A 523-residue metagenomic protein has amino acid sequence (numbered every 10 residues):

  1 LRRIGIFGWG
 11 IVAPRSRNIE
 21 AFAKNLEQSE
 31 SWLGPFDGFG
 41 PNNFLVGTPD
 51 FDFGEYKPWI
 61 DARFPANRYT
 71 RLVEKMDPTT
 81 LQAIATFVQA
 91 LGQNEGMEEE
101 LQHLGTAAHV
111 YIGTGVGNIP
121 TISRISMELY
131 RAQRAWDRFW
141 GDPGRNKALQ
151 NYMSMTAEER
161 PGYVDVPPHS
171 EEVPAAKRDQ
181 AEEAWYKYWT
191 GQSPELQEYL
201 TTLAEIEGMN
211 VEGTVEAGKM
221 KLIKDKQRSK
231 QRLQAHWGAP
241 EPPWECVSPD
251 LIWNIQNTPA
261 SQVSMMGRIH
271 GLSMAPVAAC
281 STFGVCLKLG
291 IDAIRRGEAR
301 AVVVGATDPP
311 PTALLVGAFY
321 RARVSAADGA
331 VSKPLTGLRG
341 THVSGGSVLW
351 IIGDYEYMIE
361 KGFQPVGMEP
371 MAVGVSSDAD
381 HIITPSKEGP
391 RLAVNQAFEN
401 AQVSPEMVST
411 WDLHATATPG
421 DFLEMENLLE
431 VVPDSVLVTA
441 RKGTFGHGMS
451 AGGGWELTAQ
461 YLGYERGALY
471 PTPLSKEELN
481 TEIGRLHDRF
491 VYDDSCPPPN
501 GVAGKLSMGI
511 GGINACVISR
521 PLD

Functional and structural regions predicted by a protein language model:
L1-L72, T114, M127-R178, E356-M371 (+2 more regions): ACP-dependent fatty acid/polyketide chain-elongation machinery
R3-F7, E30-P35, G329-A401, M407-T410 (+1 more regions): Condensing-enzyme catalytic core mediating Claisen C-C bond formation in acyl metabolism
D37, E298-R339, V373-P385, L413-F422 (+1 more regions): Acyl-CoA/ACP chain-elongation machinery
R68-A85, A148, L203-L222, V247-W253 (+5 more regions): Active-site pocket-shaping loop/turn-to-helix segments
A83-M97, Q256-A260, G267, S273-A306 (+4 more regions): Active-site-proximal alpha-helical scaffold in enzymes
A90-A108, M266-G267, M358-G362, A393-T410 (+1 more regions): Phosphate/pyrophosphate-binding loops at sites that engage ATP/ADP/AMP, CoA/4′-phosphopantetheine, polyphosphate
V116-G271, V316, R321, G420-P433: Active-site-proximal gating segment of KS-fold condensing enzymes and close homologs
G141-N146, W237, K288, D292 (+2 more regions): Glycine-/small-residue-rich "gating" segment that lines the acyl/pantetheine channel and substrate pocket
